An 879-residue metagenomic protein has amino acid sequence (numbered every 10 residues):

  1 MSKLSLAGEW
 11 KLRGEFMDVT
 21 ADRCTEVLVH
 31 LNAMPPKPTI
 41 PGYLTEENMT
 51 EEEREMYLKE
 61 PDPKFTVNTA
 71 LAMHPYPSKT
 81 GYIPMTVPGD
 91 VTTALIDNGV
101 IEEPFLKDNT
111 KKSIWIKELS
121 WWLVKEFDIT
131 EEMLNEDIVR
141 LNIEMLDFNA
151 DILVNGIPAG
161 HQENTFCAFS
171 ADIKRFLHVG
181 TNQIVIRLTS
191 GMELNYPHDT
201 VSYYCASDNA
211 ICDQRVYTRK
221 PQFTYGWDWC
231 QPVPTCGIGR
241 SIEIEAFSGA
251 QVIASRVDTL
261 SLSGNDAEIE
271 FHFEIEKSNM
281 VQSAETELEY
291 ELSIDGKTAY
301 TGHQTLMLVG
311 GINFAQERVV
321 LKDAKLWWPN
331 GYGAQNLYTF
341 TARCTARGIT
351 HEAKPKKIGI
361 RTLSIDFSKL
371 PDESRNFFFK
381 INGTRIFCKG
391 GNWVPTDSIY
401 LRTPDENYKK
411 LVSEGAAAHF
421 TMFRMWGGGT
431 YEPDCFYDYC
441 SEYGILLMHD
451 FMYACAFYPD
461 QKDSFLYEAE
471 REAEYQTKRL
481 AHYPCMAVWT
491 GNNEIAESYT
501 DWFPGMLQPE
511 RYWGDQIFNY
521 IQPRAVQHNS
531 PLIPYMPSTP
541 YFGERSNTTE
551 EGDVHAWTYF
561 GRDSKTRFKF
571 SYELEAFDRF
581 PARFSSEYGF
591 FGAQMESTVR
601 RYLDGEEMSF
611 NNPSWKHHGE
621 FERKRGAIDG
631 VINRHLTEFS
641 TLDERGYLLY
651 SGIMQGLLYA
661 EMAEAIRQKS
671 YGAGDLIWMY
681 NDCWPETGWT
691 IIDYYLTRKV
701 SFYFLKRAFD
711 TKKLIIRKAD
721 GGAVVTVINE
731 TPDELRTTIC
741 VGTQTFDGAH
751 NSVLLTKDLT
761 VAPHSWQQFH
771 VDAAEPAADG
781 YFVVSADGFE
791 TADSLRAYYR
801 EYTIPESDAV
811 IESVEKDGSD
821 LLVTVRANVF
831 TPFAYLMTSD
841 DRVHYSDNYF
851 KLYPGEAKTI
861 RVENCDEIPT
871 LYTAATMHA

Functional and structural regions predicted by a protein language model:
M1-P104, R187, L194-C205, N209-T218 (+2 more regions): Accessory carbohydrate-binding/adhesion or oligomerization-edge regions at the termini of glycan-active proteins
L4, K11-M17, M56-P63, D90-N98 (+8 more regions): Accessory beta-strand-rich segments of carbohydrate-active enzymes
K11-T20, T86, F223, P234-G237 (+5 more regions): Substrate-binding clefts and catalytic carboxylate motifs of secreted carbohydrate-active enzymes
D97-I129, L134-N142, D147-V154, G160-E163 (+6 more regions): Active-site-adjacent substrate/metal-binding segments within catalytic domains of carbohydrate-active enzymes
R175-Q183, H272-K369: Extended acidic/polar, glycine-enriched regions that form or flank non-catalytic beta-rich accessory modules
T305-K325, V741-A778, R842-E867: Intrinsically disordered, low-complexity Pro/Gly/Ser/Thr-rich segments with frequent PxxP/GP/PP motifs and embedded
A334-Q335, A342, A346-K354, D772-D808 (+1 more regions): Terminal connector regions
M422-G429, P433-E442, L447-H618, M654 (+3 more regions): Substrate-binding/catalytic cleft of secreted carbohydrate-active enzymes, primarily glycoside hydrolases
